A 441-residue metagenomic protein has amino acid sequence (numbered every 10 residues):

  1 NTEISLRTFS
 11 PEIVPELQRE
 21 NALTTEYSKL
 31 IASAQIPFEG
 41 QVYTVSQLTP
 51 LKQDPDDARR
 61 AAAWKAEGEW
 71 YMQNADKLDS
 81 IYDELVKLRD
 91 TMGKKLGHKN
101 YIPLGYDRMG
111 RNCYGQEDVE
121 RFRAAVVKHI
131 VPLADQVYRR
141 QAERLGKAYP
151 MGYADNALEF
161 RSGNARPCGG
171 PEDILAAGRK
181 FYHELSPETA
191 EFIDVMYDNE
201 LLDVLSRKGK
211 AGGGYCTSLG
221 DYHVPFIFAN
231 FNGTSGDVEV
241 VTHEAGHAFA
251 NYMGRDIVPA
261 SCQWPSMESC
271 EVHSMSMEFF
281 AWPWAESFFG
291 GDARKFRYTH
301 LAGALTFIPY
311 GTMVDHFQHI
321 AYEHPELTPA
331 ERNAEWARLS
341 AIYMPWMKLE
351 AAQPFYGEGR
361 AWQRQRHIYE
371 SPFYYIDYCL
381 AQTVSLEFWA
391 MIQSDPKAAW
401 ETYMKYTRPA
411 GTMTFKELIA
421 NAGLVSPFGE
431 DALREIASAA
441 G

Functional and structural regions predicted by a protein language model:
N1-N164: A well-structured
E3, V241, F249, S276 (+4 more regions): C-terminal, non-catalytic "cap/extension" segments appended to globular domains
Y82-K94, H98-K99, V137-Q141, G246-D256 (+1 more regions): Long, well-ordered alpha-helical segments
V127-H129, G254, P265-D292, H300-A302 (+2 more regions): Post-HExxH zinc-binding segment in Zn-dependent metallohydrolases
R144, R161-Y222, T234-S235: Auxiliary, metal-adjacent structural segments of Zn-dependent hydrolase domains
R144-A177, A285, L301, L305-F307 (+1 more regions): Long, K/E/R/D-enriched contiguous segments that form extended
Y197-G214, H223-I227, P345-Y369: Flexible, glycine/threonine-enriched loop-and-boundary segments that flank and lead into catalytic domains of large
A229-M253, E271-S274, F279, F317 (+1 more regions): Active-site recognition of the HExxH zinc-binding catalytic motif
